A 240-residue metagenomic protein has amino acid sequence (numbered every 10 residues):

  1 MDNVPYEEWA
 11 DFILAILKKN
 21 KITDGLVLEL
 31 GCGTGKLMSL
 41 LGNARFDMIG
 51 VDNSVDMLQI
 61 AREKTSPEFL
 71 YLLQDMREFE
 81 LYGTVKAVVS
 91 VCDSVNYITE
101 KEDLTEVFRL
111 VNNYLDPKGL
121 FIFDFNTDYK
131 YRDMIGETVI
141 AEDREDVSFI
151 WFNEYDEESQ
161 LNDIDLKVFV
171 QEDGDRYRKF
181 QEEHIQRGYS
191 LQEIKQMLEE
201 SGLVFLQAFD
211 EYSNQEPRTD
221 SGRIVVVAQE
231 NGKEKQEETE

Functional and structural regions predicted by a protein language model:
M1-T23: Conserved class I S-adenosyl-L-methionine
D24-G31: Conserved class I S-adenosyl-L-methionine
G35-E78: Class I SAM-dependent methyltransferase SAM/SAH-binding core
E80-A87: A short acidic, Gly/Pro-enriched loop at the edge of an enzyme's catalytic core that lines a small-molecule cofactor
V91-D93: Residues lining the SAM
T105-P117: A short glycine-rich, Lys/Arg-flanked "PGG" loop and its adjoining helix->strand segment in the class I
I122-K195: SAM-dependent methyltransferase
I185-E240: C-terminal lobe and adjacent flexible extensions of AdoMet/dcAdoMet transferase-like proteins
